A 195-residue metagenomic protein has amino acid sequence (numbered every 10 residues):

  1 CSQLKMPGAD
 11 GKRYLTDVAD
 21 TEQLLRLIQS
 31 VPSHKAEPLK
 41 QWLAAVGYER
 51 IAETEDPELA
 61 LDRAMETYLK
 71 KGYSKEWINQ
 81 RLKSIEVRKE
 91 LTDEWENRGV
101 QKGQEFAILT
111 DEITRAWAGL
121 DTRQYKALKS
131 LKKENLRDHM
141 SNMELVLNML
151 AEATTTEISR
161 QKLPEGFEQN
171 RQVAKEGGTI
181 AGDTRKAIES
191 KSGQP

Functional and structural regions predicted by a protein language model:
C1-D10: Glycine/small-residue-rich interface belts in oligomeric ring/scaffold proteins and their assembly partners
A9, D17-Q23, Q29-P195: Positively charged, phosphate-engaging catalytic surfaces used for nucleic-acid and nucleotide handling
R13: Short, structured beta-strand-loop surface elements
